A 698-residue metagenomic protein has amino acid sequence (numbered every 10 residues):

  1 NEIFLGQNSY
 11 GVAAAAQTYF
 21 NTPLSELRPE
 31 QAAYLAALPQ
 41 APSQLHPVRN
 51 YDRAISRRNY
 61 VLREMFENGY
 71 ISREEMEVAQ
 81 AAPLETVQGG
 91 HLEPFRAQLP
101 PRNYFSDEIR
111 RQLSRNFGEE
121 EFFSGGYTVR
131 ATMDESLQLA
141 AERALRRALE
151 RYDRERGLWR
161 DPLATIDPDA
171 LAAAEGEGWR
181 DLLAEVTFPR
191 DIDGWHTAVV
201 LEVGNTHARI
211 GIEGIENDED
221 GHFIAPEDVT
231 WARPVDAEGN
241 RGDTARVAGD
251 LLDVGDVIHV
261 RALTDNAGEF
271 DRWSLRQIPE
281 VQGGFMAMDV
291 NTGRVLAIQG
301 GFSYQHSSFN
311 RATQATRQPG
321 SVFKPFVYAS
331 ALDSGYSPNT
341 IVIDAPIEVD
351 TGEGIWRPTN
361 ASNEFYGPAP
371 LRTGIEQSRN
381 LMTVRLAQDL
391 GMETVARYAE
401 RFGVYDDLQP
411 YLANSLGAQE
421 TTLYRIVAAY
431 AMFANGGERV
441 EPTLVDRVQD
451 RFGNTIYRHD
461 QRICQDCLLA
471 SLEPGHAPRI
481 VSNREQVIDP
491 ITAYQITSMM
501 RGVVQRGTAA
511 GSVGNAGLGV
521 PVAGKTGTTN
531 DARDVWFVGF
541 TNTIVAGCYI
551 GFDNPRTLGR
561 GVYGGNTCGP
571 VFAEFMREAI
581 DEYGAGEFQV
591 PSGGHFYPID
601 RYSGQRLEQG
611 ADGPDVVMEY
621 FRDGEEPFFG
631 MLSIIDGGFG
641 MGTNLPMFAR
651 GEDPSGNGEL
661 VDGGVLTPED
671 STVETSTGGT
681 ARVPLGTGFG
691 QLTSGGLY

Functional and structural regions predicted by a protein language model:
N1-G214, L386, E400-R401, Y405-D407 (+2 more regions): Non-catalytic, structured segments within soluble enzyme domains
T22-S25, L92-R96, P100-R102, N291 (+4 more regions): Conserved catalytic neighborhood of penicillin-recognizing serine enzymes
L27, H196-I215, R276-Q305, R397-F402 (+1 more regions): A short, well-structured edge-of-sheet supersecondary motif
R28, A148-L163, R180-H196, T244-D289 (+2 more regions): Beta-lactamase-like hydrolase cores
M65, A141, N205, T292-G293 (+6 more regions): Active-site SXXK
P83-L84, E93-Q98, M133-D134, R401-C467 (+7 more regions): Active-site-proximal helix/loop microenvironment of the serine DD-peptidase/beta-lactamase transpeptidase fold
E93-P94, I166-W179, E202-T206, E213-E216 (+8 more regions): Soluble, non-transmembrane domains of envelope/secretory-pathway proteins that act on or interact with carbohydrate
N103-E121, G283-Q318, A329-S330, F433-A434 (+6 more regions): Active-site beta-strand/loop architecture of penicillin-binding DD-peptidases
